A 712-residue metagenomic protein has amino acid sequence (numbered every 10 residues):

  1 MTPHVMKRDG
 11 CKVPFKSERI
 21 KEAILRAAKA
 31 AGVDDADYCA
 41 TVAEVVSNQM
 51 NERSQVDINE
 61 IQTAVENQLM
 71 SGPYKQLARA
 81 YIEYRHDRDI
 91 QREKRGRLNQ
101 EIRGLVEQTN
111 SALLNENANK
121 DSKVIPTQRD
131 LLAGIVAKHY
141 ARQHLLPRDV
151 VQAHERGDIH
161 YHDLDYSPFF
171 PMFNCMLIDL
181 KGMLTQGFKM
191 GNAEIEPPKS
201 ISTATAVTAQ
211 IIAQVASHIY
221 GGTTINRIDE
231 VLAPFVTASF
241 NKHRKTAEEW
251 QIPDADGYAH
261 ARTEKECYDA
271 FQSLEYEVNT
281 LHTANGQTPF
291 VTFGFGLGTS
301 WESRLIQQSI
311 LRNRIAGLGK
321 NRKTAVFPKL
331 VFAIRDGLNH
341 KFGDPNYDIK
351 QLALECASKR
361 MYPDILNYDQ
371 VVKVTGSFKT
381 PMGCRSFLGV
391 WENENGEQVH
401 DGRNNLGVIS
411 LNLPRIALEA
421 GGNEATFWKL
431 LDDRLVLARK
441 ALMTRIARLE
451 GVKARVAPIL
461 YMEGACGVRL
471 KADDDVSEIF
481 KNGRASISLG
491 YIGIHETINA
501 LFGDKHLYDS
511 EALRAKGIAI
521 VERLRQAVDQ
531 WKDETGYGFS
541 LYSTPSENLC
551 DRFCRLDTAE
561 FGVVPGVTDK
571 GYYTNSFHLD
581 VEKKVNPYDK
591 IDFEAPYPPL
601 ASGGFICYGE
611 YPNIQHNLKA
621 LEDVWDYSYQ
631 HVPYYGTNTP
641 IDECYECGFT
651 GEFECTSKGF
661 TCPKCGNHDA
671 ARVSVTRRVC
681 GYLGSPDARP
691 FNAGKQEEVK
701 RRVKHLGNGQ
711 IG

Functional and structural regions predicted by a protein language model:
M1-T109, Q696-V703: Charged, amphipathic alpha-helical regulatory modules used for macromolecular assembly or allosteric control
P3, V46-M50, V291-T292, E496-L501 (+1 more regions): Short, hydrophobic beta-strand segments
A28, E275, A500, N692-V699: Metallocofactor- and cofactor-centric catalytic cores in central/energy metabolism, strongly enriched
V33, R525-K532, K704-G712: Short, intrinsically disordered, low-complexity segments enriched in Ser/Thr and Pro
D87, Q91, L98-G483, D504 (+2 more regions): Conserved catalytic cores of very large enzyme subunits
E230, I487-A500, E522, R678: Contiguous, well-ordered alpha-helical segments that form the cores/surfaces of helical PPI scaffolds
D642-G712: Intrinsic, low-complexity terminal and presequence regions
